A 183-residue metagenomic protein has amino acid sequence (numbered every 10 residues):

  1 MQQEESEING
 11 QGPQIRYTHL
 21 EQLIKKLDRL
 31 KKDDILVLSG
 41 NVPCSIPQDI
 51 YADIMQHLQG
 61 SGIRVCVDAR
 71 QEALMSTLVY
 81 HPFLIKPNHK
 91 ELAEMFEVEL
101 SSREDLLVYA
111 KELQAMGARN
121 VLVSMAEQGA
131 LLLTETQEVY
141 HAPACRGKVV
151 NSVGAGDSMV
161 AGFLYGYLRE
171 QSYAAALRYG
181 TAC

Functional and structural regions predicted by a protein language model:
M1-I35: Conserved N-terminal subdomain of the carbohydrate kinase-like
E7-N9, V37, K86, G154: Conserved beta-strand segments that form the floor/walls of ligand-binding pockets within enzyme and binding domains
Q11-Q14, Q71, H89-L92, C145-K148: Short, acidic/turn-prone active-site loops that include or flank metal/cofactor- and phosphate-binding residues
Y17-T18, E94-L100, V149-V153: Short, charged, surface-exposed secondary-structure boundary motifs
R29-K32, V79, A115, E170: Alpha-helix termination/capping residues and helix-transition junctions
I35-L106: Conserved beta-alpha-beta core of the PfkB/ribokinase-like small-molecule kinase fold
Q56-H57, M75, R103-C183: Conserved phosphate-binding/catalytic region of the ribokinase-like
